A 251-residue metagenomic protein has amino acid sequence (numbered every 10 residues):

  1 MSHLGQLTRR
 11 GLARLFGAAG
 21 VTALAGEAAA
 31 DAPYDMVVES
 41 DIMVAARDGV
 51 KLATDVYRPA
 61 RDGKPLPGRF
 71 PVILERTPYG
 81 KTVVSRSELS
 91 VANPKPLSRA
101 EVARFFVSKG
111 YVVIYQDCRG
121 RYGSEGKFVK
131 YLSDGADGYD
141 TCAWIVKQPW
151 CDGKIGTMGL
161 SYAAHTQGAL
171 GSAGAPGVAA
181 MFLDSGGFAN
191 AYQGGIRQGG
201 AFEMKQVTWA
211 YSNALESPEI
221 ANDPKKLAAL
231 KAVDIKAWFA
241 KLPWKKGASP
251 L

Functional and structural regions predicted by a protein language model:
S2-A19: N-terminal secretory signal peptides and thylakoid transit peptides that target proteins across membranes
D31-G68: N-terminal cap/lid segment of alpha/beta-hydrolase-fold proteins
A53-D55, V72-E75, V112-Q116, G156-M158 (+1 more regions): Structural recognition of the beta-strand scaffold that forms the well-ordered cores of secreted hydrolase catalytic
G63-V146: Cap/lid segment of the alpha/beta-hydrolase catalytic domain
P96-V102, S108, G171-L251: Accessory cap/linker subdomain of secreted extracellular hydrolases
W150-S161: Alpha/beta-hydrolase fold nucleophile elbow
L160-A169: Glycine-rich nucleophile elbow surrounding the catalytic serine of serine-hydrolase chemistry
